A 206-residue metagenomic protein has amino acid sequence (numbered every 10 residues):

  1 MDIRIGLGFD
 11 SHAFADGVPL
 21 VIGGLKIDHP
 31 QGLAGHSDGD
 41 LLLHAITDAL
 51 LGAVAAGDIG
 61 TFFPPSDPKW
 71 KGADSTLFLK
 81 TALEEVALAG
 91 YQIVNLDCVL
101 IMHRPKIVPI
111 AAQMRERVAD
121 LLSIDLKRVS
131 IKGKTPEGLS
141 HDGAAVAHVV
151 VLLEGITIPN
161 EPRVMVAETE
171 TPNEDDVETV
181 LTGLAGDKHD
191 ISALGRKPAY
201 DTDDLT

Functional and structural regions predicted by a protein language model:
D2-A112, L121-L122: RNase III-family endoribonuclease catalytic core
L25, Q92, L152, P159-R163 (+3 more regions): Hydrophobic alpha-helical transmembrane segments
A111-R115, V146: Short, low-complexity, polybasic intrinsically disordered segments
D125-R128: Short acidic capping loops at alpha-helix termini that bridge into adjacent secondary structure
I131-K132: Pyridoxal 5′-phosphate
G138, A144, A167, V180-L181: Charge-biased, low-complexity intrinsically disordered regions
G138-E161: C-terminal edge-of-domain segments
T171, T179-A185, S192-A193, A199-T202 (+1 more regions): Short linear motifs in low-complexity or flexible loops
